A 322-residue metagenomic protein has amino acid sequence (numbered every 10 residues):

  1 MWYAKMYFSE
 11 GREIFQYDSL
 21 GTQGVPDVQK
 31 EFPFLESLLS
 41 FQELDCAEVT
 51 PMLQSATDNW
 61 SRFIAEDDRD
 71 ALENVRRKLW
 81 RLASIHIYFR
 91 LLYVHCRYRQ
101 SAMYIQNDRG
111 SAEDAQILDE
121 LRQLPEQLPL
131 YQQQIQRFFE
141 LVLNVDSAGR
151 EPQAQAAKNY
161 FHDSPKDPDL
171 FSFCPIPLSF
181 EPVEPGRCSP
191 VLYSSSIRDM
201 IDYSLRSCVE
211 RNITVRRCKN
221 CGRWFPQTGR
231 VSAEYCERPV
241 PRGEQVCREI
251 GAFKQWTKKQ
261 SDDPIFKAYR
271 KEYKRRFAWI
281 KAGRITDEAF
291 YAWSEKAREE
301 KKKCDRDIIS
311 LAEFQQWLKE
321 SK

Functional and structural regions predicted by a protein language model:
M1-P226, W256-T257, P264-I280, D287 (+2 more regions): Short helix-coil boundary/hinge micro-motifs
W224, R242, F253: Short loop/turn segments at secondary-structure transitions that flank enzyme active sites
T228-S232, G283-R284: Long alpha-helical, hydrophobic tracts
R230-I250: Cysteine-rich micro-motifs
E244-Q245, Q255-T257: Extracellular/mature segments of secreted proteins
I308-L311: C-terminal accessory extensions appended to soluble enzyme cores
